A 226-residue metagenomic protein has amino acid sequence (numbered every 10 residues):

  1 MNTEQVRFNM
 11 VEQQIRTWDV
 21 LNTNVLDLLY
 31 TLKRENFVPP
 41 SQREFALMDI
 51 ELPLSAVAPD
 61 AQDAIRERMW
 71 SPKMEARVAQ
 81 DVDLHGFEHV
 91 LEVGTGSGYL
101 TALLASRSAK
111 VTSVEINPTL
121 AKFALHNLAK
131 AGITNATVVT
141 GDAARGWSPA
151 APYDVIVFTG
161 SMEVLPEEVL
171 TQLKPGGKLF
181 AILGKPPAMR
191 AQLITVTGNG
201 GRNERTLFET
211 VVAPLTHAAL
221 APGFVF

Functional and structural regions predicted by a protein language model:
M1-L91, Y99-A102, R107, L120-A124 (+4 more regions): Class I SAM-dependent transferase core
P53, P59, P149-P152, P175 (+3 more regions): Proline-rich intrinsically disordered, low-complexity coils
A79-R202: Conserved nucleotide-cofactor-binding alpha/beta core module
